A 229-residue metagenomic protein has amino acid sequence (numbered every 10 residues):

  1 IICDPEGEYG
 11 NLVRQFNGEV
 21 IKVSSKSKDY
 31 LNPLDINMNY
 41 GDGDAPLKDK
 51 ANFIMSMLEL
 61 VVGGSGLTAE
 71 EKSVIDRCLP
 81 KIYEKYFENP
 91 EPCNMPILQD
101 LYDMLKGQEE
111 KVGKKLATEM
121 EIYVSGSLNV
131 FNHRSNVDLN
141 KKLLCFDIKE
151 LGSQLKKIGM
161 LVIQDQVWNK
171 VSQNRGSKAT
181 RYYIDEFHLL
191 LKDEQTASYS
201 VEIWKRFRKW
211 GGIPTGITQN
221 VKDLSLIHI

Functional and structural regions predicted by a protein language model:
I1: Glycine-rich phosphate-binding P-loop
G7-E19, V23-S27, N32-G212, G216 (+1 more regions): P-loop NTPase motor domains
I217-V221: A short beta-strand-to-loop transition that corresponds to the Sensor-1 phosphate-sensing loop of AAA+ P-loop ATPases
L224: Phosphate-handling catalytic cores of nucleic-acid transaction enzymes
